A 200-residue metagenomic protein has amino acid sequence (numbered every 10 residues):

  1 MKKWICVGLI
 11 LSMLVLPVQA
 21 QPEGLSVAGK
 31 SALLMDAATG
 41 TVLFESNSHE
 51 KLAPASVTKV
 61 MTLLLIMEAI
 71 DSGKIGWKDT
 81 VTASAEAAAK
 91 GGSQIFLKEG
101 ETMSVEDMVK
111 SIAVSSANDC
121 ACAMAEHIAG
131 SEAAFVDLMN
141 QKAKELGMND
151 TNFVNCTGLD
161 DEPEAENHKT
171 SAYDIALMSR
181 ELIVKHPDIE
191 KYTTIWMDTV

Functional and structural regions predicted by a protein language model:
M1-W4, G8: Positively charged n-region of N-terminal signal peptides that target proteins for export
L9-M13, P17: Hydrophobic core
A20-Y173, I183: Active-site-adjacent loops and short helices of periplasmic peptidoglycan-processing enzymes
A176-V200: Extracytoplasmic
